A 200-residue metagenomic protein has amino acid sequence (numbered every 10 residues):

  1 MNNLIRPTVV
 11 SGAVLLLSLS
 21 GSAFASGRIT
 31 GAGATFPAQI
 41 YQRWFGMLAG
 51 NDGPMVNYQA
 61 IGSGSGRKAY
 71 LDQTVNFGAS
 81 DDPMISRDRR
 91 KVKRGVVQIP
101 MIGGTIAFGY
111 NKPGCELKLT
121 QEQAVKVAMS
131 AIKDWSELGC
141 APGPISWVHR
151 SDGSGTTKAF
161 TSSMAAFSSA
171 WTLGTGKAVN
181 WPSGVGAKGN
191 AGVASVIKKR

Functional and structural regions predicted by a protein language model:
M1-G12: Bacterial N-terminal signal peptides that target proteins for export
S11-V14, V97: Residues embedded in well-ordered secondary-structure elements
L15-F24: C-terminal segment of classical bacterial N-terminal signal peptides
A25-R200: Flexible loop/hinge segments at secondary-structure junctions
